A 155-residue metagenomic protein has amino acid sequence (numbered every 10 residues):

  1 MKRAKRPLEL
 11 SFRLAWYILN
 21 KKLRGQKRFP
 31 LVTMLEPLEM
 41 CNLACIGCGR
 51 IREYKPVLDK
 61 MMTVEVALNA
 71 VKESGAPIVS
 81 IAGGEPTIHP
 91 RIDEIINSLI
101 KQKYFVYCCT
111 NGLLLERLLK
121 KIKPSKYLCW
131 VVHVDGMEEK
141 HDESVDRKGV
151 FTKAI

Functional and structural regions predicted by a protein language model:
K2-K121, S125-K126: Conserved alpha-helical substructure of the radical SAM core
M34, V131, F151: Membrane-embedded glycan transfer/ligation machinery that uses polyprenyl lipid-linked sugar donors/oligosaccharides
L58-K60, F105-Y107, V131-D135, A154-I155: Glycine-rich loops and low-complexity Gly/Arg-rich segments that provide flexible linkers or classic glycine-based
P86-I88, G112-R117, V132-R147: Conserved radical SAM core fold
P124-C129, K148-G149: Short, hinge-like loop/turn segments at secondary-structure boundaries
V145-I155: Glycine-rich S-adenosyl-L-methionine
